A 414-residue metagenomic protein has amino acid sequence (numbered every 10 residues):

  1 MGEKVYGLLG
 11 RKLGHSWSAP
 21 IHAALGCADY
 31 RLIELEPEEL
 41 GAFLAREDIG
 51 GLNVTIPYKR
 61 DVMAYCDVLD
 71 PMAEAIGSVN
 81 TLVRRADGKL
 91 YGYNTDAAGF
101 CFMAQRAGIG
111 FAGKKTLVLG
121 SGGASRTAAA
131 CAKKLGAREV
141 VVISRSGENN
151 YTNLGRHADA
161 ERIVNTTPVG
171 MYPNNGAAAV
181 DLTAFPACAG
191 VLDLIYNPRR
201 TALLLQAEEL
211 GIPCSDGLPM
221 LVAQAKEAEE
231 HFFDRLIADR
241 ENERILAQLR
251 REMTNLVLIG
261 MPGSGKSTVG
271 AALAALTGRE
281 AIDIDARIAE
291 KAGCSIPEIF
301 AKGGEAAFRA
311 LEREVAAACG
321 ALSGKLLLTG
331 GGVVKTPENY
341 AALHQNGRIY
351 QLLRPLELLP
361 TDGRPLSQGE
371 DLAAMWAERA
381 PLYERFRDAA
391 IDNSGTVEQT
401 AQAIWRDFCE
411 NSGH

Functional and structural regions predicted by a protein language model:
G2-A107, P198-R200, L204, L210 (+1 more regions): Phosphate/diphosphate ligand-binding glycine-rich loop within oxidoreductases
G10, G92-A97, A104-Q105, I109 (+2 more regions): Glycine-rich adenosine-cofactor-binding loop
L135-Y151, D285-A292: NAD(P)-binding Rossmann-fold cofactor-contacting core
N149-S215, V333-N339: Rossmann-like adenosine-cofactor binding region
L194-T254, N393: Adenosine-phosphate binding glycine-rich loop
E243-R251, A272, L276, R348 (+1 more regions): NTP-dependent small-molecule kinase module
A286-A341: ATP-dependent small-molecule kinase phosphotransfer cores that center on conserved nucleotide phosphate-binding segments
Q345-L382, A389: A glycine- and Lys/Arg-enriched "phosphate-lid" helix/loop adjacent to the NTP-binding pocket of small-molecule kinases
